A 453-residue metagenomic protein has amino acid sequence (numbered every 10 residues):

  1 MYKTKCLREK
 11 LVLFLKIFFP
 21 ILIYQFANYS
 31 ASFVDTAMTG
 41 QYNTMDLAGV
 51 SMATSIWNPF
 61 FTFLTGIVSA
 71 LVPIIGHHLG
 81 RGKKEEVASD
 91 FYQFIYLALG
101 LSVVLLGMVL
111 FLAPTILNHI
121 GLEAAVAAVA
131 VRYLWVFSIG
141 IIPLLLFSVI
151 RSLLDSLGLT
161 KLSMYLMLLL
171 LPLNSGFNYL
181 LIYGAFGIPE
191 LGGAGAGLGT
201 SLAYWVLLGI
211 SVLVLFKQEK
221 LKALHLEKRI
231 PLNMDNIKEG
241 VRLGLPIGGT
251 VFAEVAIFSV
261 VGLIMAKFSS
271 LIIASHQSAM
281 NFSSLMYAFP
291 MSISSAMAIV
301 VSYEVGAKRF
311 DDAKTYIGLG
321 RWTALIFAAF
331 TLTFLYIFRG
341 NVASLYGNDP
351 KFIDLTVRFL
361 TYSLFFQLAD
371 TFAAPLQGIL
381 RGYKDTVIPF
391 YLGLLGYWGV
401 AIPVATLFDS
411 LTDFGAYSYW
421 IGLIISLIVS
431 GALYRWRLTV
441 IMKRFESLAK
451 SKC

Functional and structural regions predicted by a protein language model:
M1-I21, I75-I142, I188-L245, V301-F366 (+1 more regions): Short alpha-helical transmembrane segments in multi-pass integral membrane proteins
E9-A37, Q41-Y42, N58-A70, I74 (+6 more regions): N-terminal transmembrane alpha-helices
K16-D35, V136, A203-L207, S211 (+3 more regions): Transmembrane helical elements of multi-pass membrane transporters/channels
I21, Q25, T36-A37, P73 (+14 more regions): Transmembrane alpha-helix boundary and packing residues in multipass membrane permease domains and related
F26-A48, L117-A124, L180-L191, F252-L285 (+3 more regions): Helix-terminus/linker motif at the lipid-water interface of multi-pass membrane proteins
L47-L110, L144-G158, L162-S163, G262 (+2 more regions): Small-residue-rich hydrophobic transmembrane alpha-helices
V68, F137-D155, S163-N174, A196-V212 (+6 more regions): Short runs within selected transmembrane alpha-helices of multi-pass transporters and secretion channels
V109, N178, I182, S211-L215 (+7 more regions): Structural signal for membrane-spanning alpha-helices in multi-pass inner-membrane proteins, emphasizing helix cores
